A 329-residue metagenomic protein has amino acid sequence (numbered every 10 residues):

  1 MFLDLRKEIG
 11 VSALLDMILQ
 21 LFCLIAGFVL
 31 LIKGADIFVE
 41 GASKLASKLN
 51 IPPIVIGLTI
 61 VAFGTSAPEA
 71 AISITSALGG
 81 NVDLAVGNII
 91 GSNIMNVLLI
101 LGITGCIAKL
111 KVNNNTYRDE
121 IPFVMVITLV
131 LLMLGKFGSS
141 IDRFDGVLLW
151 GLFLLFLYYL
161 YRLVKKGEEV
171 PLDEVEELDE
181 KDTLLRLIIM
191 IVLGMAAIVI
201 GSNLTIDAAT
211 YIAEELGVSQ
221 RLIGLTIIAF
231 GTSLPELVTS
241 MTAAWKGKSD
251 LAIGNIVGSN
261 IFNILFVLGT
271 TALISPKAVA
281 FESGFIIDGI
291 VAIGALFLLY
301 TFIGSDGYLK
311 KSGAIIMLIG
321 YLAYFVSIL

Functional and structural regions predicted by a protein language model:
M1-L329: Hydrophobic alpha-helical segments, chiefly the membrane-spanning helices and signal/signal-anchor peptides
